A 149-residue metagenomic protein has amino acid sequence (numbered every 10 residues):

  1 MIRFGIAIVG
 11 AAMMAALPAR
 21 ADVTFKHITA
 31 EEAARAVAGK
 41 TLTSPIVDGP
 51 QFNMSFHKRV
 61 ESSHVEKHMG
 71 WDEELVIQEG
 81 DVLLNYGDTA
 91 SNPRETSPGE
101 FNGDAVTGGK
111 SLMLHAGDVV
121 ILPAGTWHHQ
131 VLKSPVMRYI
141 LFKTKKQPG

Functional and structural regions predicted by a protein language model:
M1-I2: N-terminal secretory signal peptides that target proteins for export/translocation
G5-A16: Bacterial N-terminal signal peptides
M14-G70, N102: A short, N-terminal "cap"/entry segment at the start of jelly-roll beta-barrel domains of the cupin/DSBH fold
S55-H57, L75, I140: Conserved hydrophobic/aromatic positions in well-ordered beta-strands
E66, D72-V76, S111-L112, V120: His/acidic/aromatic-lined binding-pocket segments of jelly-roll/cupin-type domains and related regulatory beta-sandwich
M69-L84, D88-T89, T96-A105: Short, conserved beta-strand element in jelly-roll/cupin
S91, T96-A124: Short acidic-glycine-tyrosine-enriched beta hairpin
M113-D118, A124-P148: Ligand-binding loop in jelly-roll beta-barrel domains
